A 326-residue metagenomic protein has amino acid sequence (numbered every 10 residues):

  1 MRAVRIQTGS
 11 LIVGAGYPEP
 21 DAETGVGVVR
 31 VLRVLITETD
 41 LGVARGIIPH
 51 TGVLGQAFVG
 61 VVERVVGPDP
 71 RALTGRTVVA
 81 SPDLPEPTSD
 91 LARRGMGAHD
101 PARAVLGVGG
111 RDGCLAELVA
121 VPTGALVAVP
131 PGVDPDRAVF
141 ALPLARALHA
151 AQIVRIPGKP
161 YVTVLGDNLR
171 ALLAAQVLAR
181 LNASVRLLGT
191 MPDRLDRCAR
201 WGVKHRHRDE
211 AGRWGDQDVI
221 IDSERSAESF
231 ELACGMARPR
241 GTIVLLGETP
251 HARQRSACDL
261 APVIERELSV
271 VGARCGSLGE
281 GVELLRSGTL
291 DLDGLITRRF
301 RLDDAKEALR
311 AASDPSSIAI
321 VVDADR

Functional and structural regions predicted by a protein language model:
P20-V34, A44-R93, P130-G132: Glycine-rich beta-strand-centered segment in the early N-terminal region that forms part of a ligand/cofactor-binding
T77, Y161, G241-I243, S269: Short glycine-centered segments of the SAM/dcSAM-binding site in methyltransferase folds
L84-L165: NAD(P)H dinucleotide-binding glycine-rich loop of Rossmann-like/cofactor-binding domains, especially the beta1-alpha1
A116, D216-D218, L292: Local beta-strand N-terminus motif with an aromatic residue
V133-E210: Mid-domain Rossmann-like dinucleotide-binding core that forms the NAD(H)/NADP(H) cofactor-binding site
V154-I156, R186, P192, D196-E267: Glycine-rich cofactor phosphate-binding loops and adjacent beta1-alpha1 units of small-molecule cofactor enzyme domains
P250-R298, K306-E307, S316-S317: C-terminal substrate-binding/catalytic core of Rossmann-like NAD(P)-dependent dehydrogenases/reductases
